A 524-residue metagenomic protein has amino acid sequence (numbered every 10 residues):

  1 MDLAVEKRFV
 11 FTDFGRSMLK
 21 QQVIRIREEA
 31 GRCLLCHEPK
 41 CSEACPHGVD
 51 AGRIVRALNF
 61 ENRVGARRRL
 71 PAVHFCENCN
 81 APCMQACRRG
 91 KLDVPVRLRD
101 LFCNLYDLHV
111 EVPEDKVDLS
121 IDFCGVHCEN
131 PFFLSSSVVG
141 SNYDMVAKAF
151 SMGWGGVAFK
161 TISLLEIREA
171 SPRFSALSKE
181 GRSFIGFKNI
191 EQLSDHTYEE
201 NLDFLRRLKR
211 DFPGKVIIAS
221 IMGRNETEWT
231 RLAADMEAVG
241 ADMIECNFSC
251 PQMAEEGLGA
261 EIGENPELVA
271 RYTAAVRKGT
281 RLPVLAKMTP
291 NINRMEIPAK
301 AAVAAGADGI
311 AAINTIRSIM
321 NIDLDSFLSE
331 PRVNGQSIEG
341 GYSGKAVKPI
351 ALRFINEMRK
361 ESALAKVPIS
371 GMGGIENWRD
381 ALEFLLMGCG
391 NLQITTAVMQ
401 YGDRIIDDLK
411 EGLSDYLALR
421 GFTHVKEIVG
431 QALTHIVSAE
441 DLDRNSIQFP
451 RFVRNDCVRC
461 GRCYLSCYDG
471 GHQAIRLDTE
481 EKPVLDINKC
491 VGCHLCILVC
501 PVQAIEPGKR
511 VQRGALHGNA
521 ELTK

Functional and structural regions predicted by a protein language model:
M1-E111, T315-I316, T395-V398, D403-K482 (+4 more regions): Ferredoxin-type iron-sulfur electron-transfer modules and their immediate structural context
V10, F14-G15, C128-F133, P283-V284: Short, basic, glycine/proline-bearing loop/turn elements
D13, S183-Q192, S337-S343: Short glycine/proline- and acidic residue-enriched helix-loop micro-motifs that form flexible lids or anion-recognition
K91, V138, I162-L164, N225 (+5 more regions): Glycine-rich beta-alpha junction loops
V112-I217, G223-E226: N-terminal capping/small domains of soluble enzymes
F132-S136, G155-K160, I217-I221, I244-C246 (+6 more regions): Hydrophobic faces of well-ordered beta-strands that scaffold small-molecule active sites in alpha/beta enzyme cores
A147-M152, R224-S370, W378-E383, M387-N391 (+4 more regions): Alpha/beta enzyme core
E169-S183, N321-E339, L385, A397-F422 (+1 more regions): C-terminal helical cap(s) of enzyme catalytic domains, especially alpha/beta-barrels
